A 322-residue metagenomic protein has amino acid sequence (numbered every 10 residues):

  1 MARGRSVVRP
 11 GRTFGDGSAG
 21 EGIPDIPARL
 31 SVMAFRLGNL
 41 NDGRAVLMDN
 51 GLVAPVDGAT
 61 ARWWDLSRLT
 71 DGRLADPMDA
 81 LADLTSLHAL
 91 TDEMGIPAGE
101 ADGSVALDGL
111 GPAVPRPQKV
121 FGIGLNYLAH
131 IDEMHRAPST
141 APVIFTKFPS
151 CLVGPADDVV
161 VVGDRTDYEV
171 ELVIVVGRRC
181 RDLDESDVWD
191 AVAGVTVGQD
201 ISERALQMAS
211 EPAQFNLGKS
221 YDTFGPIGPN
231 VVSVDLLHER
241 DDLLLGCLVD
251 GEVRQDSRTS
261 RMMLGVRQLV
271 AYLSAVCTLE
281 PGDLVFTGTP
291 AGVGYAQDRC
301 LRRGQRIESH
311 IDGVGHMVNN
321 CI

Functional and structural regions predicted by a protein language model:
P24, R29-P142, R306-E308: N-terminal non-catalytic cap/leader segment that marks the start of a structured domain
F35-R36, L110-P112, D132-H135, D158-T166 (+5 more regions): A generic local secondary-structure boundary/capping motif
V105-G109, H130, R136, R204-I322: Catalytic-pocket segment enriched in acidic/His residues
P115, D167-E169, E280, R302: Residue-level recognition of short, solvent-exposed, well-ordered loop/turn junctions that link secondary-structure
R136-G154, Y168, R303-G313: Structural signature of FAD isoalloxazine-binding scaffolds in flavoprotein oxidoreductases
V143-V161, R178-R181, T223-V232, P290-G294 (+1 more regions): Short catalytic-site patches enriched in acidic/histidine residues that coordinate or position cofactors/metals
V173-G198, R204: RNA pseudouridine synthases
